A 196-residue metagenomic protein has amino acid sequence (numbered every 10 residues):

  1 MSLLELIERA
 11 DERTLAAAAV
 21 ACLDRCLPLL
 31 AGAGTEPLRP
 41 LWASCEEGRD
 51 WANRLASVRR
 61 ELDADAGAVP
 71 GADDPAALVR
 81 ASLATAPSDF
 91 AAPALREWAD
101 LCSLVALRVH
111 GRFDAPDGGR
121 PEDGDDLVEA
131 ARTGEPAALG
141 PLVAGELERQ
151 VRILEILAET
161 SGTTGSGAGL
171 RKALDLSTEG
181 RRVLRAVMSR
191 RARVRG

Functional and structural regions predicted by a protein language model:
M1-A21: N-terminal leader/propeptide segments of preproteins
A16-G162: Structured binding/interaction patches within domain cores
L139-V143, R152-G196: Mature, well-folded catalytic/scaffold domains that follow N-terminal targeting or propeptide regions
